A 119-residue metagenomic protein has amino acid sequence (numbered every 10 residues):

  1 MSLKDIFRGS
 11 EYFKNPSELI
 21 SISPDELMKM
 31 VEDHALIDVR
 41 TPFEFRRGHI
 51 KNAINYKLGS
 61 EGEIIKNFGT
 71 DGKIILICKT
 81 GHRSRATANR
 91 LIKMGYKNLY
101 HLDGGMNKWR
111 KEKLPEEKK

Functional and structural regions predicted by a protein language model:
M1-R47, K119: Flexible, polar/low-complexity N-terminal or interdomain linker segments that lie immediately upstream of folded
H34, A53, L99: Short, conserved active-site loop motifs that form the nucleotide-linked donor/cofactor pocket
I37-D38, A53, L91: Conserved small-residue
H49-K51, G95: Short, structured coil segments at secondary-structure junctions
Y56-K57: Short acidic-hydrophobic, aromatic-tinged amphipathic segments that line or gate anion-handling sites
G62-K111: Catalytic cysteine-centered active loop of the rhodanese-like fold, especially the PTP/DSP P-loop
S84, K118-K119: A polyampholytic, Gly/Pro-enriched intrinsically disordered region
K113-P115: Conserved active-site segments centered on acidic
